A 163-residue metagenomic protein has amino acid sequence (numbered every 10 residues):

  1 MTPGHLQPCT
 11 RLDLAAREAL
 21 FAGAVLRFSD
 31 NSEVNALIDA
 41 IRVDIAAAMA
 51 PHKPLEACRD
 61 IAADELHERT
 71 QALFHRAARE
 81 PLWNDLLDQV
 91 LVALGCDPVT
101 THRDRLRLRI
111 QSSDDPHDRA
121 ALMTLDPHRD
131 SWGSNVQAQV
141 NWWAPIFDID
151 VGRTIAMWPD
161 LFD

Functional and structural regions predicted by a protein language model:
M1-L94: N-terminal auxiliary "cap/dimerization" subdomain that precedes the catalytic jelly-roll/cupin core of mononuclear
R17-A19, V99, G133, D148: Sterically constrained small-residue positions within well-ordered secondary structures of folded domains
L26-D30, V99-R109, N141-P145, T154-M157: A structural signal for short, well-ordered beta-strand segments and their strand-loop junctions that often border
N31-E33, Q111-S113, F147-I149, D160: Generic structural motif
I38-I41, I45, I61, I110 (+2 more regions): Weak global preference for isoleucine
D64-A121, L125-A138: Signature of the catalytic double-stranded beta-helix
A121-D163: Catalytic core of non-heme Fe(II) oxygenases with the double-stranded beta-helix
